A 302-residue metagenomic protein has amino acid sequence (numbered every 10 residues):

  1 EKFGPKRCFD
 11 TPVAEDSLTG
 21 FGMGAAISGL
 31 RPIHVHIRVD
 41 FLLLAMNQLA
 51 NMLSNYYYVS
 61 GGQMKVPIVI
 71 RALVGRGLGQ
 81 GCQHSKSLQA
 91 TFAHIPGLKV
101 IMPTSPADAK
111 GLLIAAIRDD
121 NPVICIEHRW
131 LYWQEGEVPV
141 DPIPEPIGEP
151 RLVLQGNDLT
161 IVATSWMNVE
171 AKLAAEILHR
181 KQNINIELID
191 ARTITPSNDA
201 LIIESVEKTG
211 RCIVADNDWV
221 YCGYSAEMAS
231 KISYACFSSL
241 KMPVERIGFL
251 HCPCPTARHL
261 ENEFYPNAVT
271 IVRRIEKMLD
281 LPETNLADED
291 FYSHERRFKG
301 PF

Functional and structural regions predicted by a protein language model:
E1-K2, Q63-V66, G77-G79, R129-F302: Thiamine diphosphate
E1-P122, I126, D288-F302: Thiamine diphosphate
